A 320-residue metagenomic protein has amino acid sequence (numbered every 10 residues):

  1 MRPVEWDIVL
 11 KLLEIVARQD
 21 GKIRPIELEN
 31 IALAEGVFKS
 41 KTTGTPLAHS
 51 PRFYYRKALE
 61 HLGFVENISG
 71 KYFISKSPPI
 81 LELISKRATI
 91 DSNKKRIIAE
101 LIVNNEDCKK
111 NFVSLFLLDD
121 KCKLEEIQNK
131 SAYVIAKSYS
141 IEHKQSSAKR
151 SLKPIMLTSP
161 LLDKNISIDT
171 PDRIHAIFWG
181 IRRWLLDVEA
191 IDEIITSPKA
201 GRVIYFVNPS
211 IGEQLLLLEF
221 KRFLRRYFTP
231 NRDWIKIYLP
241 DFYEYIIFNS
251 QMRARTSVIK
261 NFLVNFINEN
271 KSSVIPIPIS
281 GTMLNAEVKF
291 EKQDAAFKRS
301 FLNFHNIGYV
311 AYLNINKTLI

Functional and structural regions predicted by a protein language model:
M1-L284, I307-L319: Donor-sugar nucleotide-binding helix/loop cap in glycosyltransferases
K289-I320: Hydrophobic, glycine-enriched assembly/anchoring segments
